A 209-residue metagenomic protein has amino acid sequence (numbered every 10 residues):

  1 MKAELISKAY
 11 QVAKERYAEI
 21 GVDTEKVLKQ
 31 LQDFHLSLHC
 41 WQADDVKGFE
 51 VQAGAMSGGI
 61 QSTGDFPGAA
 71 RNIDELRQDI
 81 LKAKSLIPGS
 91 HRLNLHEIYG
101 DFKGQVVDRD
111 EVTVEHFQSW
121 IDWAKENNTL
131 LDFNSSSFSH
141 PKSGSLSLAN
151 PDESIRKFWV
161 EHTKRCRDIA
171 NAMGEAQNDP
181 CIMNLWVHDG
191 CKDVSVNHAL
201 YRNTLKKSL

Functional and structural regions predicted by a protein language model:
M1-P151, F158, R167-D168, E175: Alpha/beta catalytic barrel-like cores
A3-E4, D179, S195: Sequence termini and other peripheral, non-core segments
E126-N127, E161-C181, K206-L209: Secondary-structure boundary elements
H140-P141, A176-W186: Mobile beta-alpha loop/short-helix "lid" or hinge segments that flank ligand
A149-R156, V194-A199: Active-site oxyanion-binding pockets that recognize sulfate/phosphate
W159-R167, D189-V194: A short, hydrophobic secondary-structure junction motif
I182-L209: Loop-centered beta-sheet repeat module
